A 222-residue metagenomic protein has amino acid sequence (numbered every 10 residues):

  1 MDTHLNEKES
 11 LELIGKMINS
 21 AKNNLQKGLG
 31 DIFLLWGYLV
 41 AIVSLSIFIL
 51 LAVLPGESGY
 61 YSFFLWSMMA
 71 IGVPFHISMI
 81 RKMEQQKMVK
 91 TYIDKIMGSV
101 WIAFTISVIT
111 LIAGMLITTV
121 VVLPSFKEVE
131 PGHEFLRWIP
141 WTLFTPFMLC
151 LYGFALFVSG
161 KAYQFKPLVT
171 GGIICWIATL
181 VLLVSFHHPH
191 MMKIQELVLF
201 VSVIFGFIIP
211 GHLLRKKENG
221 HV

Functional and structural regions predicted by a protein language model:
M1-D31: N-terminal juxtamembrane cytosolic/stromal segments of multi-pass membrane proteins
S20, H76-Y92, F154-K161, I208-R215: C-terminal ends of transmembrane helices
N23-G30, L34, G59-S62, D94 (+4 more regions): Membrane-water interface of alpha-helical transmembrane segments
K27-V121: Selected alpha-helical membrane-embedding segments in polytopic membrane proteins
I49-Y60, I117-W138, S185-M192: Helix-coil boundary and interhelical linker segments in multi-pass alpha-helical membrane proteins
S62-A70, F135-M148, L197-V201: Structural signature of hydrophobic alpha-helical transmembrane segments
V100, F104-G171: Membrane-proximal helix-loop-helix units in multi-pass membrane proteins
Y152-V222: Terminal transmembrane helical module of multi-pass membrane proteins
